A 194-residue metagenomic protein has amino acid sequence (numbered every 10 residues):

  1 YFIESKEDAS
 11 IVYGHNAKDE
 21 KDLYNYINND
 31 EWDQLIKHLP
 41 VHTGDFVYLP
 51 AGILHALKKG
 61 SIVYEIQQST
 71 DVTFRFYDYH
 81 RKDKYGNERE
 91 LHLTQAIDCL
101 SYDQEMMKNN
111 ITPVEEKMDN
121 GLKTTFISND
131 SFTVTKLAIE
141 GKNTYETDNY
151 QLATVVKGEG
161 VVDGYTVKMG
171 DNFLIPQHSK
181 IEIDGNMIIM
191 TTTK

Functional and structural regions predicted by a protein language model:
Y1-T43, K58-L100, Q104, K108-K157 (+3 more regions): Active-site region of the double-stranded beta-helix
G44-Y48, I181-G185: Noncatalytic modules at the cell exterior or secretory-pathway interfaces, chiefly beta-strand-rich lectin/adhesion
F46, L54, G160: Gly/Ser/Thr-rich beta-alpha loop segments that engage phosphate groups in nucleotides
Y48-L49, S61: Charged mid-protein connector segments
I53-A56, S179-E182: Short, charged beta-turn/beta-strand-edge "cap" motif at the junction between a beta-strand and an adjacent loop
V167-I181: Low-complexity, intrinsically disordered Gly/Pro/Thr-rich segments
